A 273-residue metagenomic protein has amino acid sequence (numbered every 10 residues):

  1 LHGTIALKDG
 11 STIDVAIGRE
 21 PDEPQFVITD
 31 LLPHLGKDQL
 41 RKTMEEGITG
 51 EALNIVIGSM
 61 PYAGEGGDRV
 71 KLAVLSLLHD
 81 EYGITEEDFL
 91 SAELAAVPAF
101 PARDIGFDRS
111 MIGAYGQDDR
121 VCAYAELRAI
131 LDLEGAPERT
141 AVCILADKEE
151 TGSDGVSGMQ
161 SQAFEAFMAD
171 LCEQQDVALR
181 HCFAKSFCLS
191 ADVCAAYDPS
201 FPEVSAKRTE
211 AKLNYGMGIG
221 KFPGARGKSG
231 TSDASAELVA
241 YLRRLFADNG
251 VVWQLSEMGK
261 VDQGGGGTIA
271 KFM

Functional and structural regions predicted by a protein language model:
L1-M273: N-terminal hydrophobic/helix-forming segments and targeting peptides
